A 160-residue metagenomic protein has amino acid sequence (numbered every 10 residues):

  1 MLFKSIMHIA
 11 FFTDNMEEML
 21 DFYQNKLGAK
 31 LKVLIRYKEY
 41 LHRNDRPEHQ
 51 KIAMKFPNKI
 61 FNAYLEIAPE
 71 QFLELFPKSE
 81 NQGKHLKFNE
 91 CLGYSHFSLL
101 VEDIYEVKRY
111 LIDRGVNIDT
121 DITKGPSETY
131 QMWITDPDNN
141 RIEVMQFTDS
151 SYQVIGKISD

Functional and structural regions predicted by a protein language model:
M1, A53-K55, Y64-L65, F88-N89 (+1 more regions): Short secondary-structure boundary/capping segments
M1-L2, F11, L34, L99 (+1 more regions): Vicinal oxygen chelate
F3, K26, C91, G115-V116: Alpha-helix termination/capping residues and helix-transition junctions
S5-D14, I60-E74, H85-Y110, Y130-T135 (+1 more regions): Vicinal oxygen chelate
F12-P69: Core segments of cupin and vicinal oxygen chelate
R36-K38, Q82, G125: Residue-level detector of flexible, active-site-proximal loop/helix-junction positions within diverse enzyme catalytic
Y40-R43, Q50, N81-L86, T120 (+1 more regions): A short, acidic/glycine-rich surface segment
F76-Q82, F147: Acetyl-CoA-dependent GNAT
